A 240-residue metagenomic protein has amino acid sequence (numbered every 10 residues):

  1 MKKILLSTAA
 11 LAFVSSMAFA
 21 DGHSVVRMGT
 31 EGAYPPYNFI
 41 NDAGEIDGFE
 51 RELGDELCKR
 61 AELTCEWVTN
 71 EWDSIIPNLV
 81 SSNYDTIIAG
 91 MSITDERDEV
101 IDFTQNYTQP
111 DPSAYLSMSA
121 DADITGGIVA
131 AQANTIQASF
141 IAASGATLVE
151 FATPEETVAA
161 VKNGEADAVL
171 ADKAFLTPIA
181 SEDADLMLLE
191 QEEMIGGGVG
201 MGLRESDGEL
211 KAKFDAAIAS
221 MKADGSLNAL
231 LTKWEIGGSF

Functional and structural regions predicted by a protein language model:
M1-A20: Gram-negative bacterial Sec-dependent N-terminal signal peptides
D21-M91: Extracytoplasmic small-molecule ligand-binding "clamshell" domains of the periplasmic binding protein/Venus flytrap
G22, T64, I136, F140-E156 (+2 more regions): Ligand-binding clefts/hinges and TM-proximal coupling segments of bilobed small-molecule sensing domains
G32, Q109-A114, K173, T177-A219 (+1 more regions): Periplasmic-binding protein-like
R51, W67-P77, A133-T135, V149-N163 (+1 more regions): Short helix-initiation/N-cap motifs at beta->coil->alpha
R51-R60, S119-D123, G127-I128, Q132-Q137 (+1 more regions): Extended ligand-binding regions for polar small-molecule ligands
E62-T64, S81-A89, K162-A171, F175 (+1 more regions): Alpha-to-beta junction loops
L63, S92, F103-L148: A conserved helix-loop-strand patch within extracytoplasmic ligand-binding domains of the periplasmic binding
